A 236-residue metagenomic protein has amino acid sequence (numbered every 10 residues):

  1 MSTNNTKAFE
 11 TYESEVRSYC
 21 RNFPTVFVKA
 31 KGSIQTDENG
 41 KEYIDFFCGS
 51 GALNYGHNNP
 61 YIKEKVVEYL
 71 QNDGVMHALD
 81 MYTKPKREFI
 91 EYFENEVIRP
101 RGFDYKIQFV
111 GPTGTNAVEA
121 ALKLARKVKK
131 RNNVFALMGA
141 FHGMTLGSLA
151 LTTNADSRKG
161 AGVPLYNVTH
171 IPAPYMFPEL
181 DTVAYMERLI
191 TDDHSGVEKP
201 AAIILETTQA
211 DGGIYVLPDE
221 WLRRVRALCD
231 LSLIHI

Functional and structural regions predicted by a protein language model:
M1-I34, N72, M81: Active-site-adjacent loop/helix segments that line or gate small-molecule/cofactor pockets in enzymes
S14-E15, E42-R131: Glycine-rich loop-to-alpha-helix module at the N-terminal edge of alpha/beta enzyme cores
N22-F27, G160-A161, C229: Short Gly/Pro-enriched turn/cap motifs at secondary-structure boundaries
D37-E38: Short, acidic, Ser/Thr-enriched surface-loop or helix-capping motifs
D45-F47, P172, A202-T208: Short beta-strands and strand-loop turn motifs
E91-A202, D219-E220: PLP-dependent aspartate aminotransferase-fold enzymes
T208-S232: Active-site core of PLP-dependent enzymes with the aminotransferase class I/II
I234-I236: Conserved small/polar residues in nucleotide/adenosyl-binding loops
